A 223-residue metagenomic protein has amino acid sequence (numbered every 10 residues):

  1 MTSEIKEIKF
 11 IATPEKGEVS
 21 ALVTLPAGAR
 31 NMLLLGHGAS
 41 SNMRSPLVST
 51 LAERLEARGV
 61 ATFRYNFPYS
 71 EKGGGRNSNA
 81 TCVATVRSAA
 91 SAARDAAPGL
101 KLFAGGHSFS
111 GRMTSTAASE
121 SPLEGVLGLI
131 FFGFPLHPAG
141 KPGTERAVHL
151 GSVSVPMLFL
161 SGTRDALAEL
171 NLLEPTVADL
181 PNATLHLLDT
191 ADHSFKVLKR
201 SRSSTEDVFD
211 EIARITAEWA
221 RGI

Functional and structural regions predicted by a protein language model:
E7, T62-R64, L129, L185-L187: Conserved beta-strand scaffold positions in the cores of enzyme catalytic domains, especially in NTP/NDP-utilizing
I8-K101, P175, F195-T205: Serine-hydrolase catalytic machinery in alpha/beta-hydrolase-like enzymes
V86-V155: Primarily recognizes the serine-hydrolase "nucleophile elbow" in alpha/beta-hydrolase and SGNH/GDSL folds
V153-S154, F159-S161, D165: Short beta-strand/loop motif that positions the catalytic acidic residue of the alpha/beta-hydrolase fold
A166-L172: Conserved alpha/beta-hydrolase "acid-adjacent" motif
D179-K196: Catalytic histidine neighborhood in serine/cysteine hydrolases with alpha/beta-hydrolase-type architecture
K199-I223: Catalytic active-site module of serine/aspartate enzymes centered on a nucleophile-bearing elbow/loop
